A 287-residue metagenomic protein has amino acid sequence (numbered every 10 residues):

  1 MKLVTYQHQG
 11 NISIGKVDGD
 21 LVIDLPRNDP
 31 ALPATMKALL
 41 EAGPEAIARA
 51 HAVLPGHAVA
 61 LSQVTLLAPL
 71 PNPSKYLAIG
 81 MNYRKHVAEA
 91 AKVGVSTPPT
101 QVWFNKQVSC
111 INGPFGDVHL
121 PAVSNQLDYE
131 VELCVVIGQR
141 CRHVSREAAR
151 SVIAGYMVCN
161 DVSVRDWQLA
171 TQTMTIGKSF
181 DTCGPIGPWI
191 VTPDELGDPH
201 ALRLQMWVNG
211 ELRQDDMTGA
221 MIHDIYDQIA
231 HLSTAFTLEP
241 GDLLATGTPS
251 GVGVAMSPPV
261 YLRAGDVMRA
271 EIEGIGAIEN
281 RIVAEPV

Functional and structural regions predicted by a protein language model:
M1-T97, Q101, R269: N-terminal non-catalytic cap/leader segment that marks the start of a structured domain
K2, K75-L77, Q101-W103, S109-C110 (+7 more regions): Structural motif
V4, L66-A68, A91-G94, V118-L127 (+4 more regions): A generic local secondary-structure boundary/capping motif
Q7, K106-V108, F115, A122 (+6 more regions): Short, structured patches in soluble enzyme cores that scaffold and shape functional sites
Q9-G10, A48-R49, V59, T65 (+4 more regions): Catalytic-pocket segment enriched in acidic/His residues
V95-G113, Y129, R263-G274: Structural signature of FAD isoalloxazine-binding scaffolds in flavoprotein oxidoreductases
I137, V144-C159: RNA pseudouridine synthases
